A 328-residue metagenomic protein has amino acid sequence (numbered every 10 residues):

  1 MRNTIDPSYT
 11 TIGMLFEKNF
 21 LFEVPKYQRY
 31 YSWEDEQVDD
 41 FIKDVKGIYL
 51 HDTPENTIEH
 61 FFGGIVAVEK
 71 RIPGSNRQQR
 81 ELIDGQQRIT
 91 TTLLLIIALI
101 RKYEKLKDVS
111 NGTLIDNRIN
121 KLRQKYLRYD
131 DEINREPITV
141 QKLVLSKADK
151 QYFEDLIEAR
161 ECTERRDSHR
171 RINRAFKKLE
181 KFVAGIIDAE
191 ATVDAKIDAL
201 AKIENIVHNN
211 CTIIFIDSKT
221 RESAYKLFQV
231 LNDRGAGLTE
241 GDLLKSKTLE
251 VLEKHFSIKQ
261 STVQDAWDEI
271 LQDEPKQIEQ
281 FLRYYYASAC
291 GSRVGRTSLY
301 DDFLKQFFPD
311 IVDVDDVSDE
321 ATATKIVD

Functional and structural regions predicted by a protein language model:
M1-I83, L93, N210-I214: Short alpha-helix boundary/capping and kink motifs at helix termini
N3-F22, D130-I157, Y300: Short, compositionally biased low-complexity segments
I48, L99-K102, R234: Phosphate/oxyanion-binding loops and surfaces in catalytic or ligand/nucleic-acid-binding neighborhoods
D52, L106, L238-D242: Short, flexible/disordered secondary-structure transition segments
H60, Y103-L143: Flexible phosphate/Mg2+-sensing switch loops adjacent to catalytic phosphate-binding sites
I72, Q87-R88, S218-R221: Short, glycine-/Ser/Thr-/acidic-enriched flexible segments
I89-K105, Y225: Short active-site loop/helix that positions an aromatic residue
K142-D328: Polyanionic (Asp/Glu-rich) segments that form extended negatively charged tracts
